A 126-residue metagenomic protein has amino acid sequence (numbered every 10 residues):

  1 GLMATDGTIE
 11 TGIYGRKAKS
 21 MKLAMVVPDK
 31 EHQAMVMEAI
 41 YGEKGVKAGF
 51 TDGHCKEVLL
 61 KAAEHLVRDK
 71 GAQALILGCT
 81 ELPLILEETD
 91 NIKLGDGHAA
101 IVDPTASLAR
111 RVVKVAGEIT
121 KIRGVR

Functional and structural regions predicted by a protein language model:
G1-R126: Non-catalytic structural scaffold of enzyme domains
